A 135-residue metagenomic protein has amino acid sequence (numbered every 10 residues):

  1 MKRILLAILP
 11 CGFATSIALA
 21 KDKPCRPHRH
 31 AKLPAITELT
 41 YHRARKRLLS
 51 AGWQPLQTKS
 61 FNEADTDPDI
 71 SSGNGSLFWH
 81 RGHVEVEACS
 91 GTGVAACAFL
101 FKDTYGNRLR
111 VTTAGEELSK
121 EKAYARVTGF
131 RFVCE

Functional and structural regions predicted by a protein language model:
M1-I4: Positively charged n-region of N-terminal signal peptides that target proteins for export
A7-L9, P55: Short helix-onset patch at the extreme N-terminus, typifying the N->h transition of secretory signal peptides
L9-A18: Hydrophobic h-region of N-terminal signal peptides that target proteins for export in Gram-negative bacteria
K21-F78: N-terminal secretory signal peptides
A64-R131, E135: Long, continuous compositionally biased terminal/linker segments
